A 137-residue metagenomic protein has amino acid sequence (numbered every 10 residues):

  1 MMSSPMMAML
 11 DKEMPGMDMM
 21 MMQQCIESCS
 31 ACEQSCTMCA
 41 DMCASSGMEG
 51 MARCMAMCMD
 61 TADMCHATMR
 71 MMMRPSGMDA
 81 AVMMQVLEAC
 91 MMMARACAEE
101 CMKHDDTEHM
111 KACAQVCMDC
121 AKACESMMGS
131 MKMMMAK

Functional and structural regions predicted by a protein language model:
M1-K137: Amphipathic alpha-helical hairpins
